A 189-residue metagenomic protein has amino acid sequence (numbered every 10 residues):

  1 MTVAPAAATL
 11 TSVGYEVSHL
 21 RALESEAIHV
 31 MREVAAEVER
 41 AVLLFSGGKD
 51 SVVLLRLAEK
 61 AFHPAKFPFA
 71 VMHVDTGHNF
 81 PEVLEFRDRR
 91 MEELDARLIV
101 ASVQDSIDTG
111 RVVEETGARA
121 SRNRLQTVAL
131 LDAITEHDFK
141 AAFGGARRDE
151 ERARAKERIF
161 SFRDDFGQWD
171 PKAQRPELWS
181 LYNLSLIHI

Functional and structural regions predicted by a protein language model:
M1-H188: Nucleotide-activated chemistry modules centered on ATP-dependent adenylation/adenylyltransferase
